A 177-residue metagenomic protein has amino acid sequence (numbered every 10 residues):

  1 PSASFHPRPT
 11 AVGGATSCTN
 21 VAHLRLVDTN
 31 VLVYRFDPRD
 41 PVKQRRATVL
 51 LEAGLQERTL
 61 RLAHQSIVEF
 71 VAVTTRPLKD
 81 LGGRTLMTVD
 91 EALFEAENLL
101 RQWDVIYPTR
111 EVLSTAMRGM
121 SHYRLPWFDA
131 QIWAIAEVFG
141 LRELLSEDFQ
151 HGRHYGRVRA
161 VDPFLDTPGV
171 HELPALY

Functional and structural regions predicted by a protein language model:
P1-L62, P77-E91, T167-L173, Y177: Short, well-structured N-terminal submotif of metal-dependent ribonuclease cores
F5, P9-G13, A130-H171: Acidic, metal-binding active-site segment of PIN/NYN-like and related structure-specific nucleases
G13, T19-N20, Q102-L145: Active-site neighborhoods of divalent-metal-dependent phosphate/nucleic-acid chemistry enzymes
D28-N30, E69, D129, D148: Acidic active-site catalytic centers that drive phospho-/nucleotidyl reactions and related ester hydrolyses
V49, Q65, E69-A72, F94 (+3 more regions): Amphipathic alpha-helical interaction segments
R61-Q65, L145-S146: Short beta-strand segments at enzyme active-site cores
T74-P108: Helix-adjacent hinge/juxtasegments
E95-N98, Q102-R110, S114, H151-Y177: Short acidic, glycine/proline-enriched helix-loop-strand junctions
